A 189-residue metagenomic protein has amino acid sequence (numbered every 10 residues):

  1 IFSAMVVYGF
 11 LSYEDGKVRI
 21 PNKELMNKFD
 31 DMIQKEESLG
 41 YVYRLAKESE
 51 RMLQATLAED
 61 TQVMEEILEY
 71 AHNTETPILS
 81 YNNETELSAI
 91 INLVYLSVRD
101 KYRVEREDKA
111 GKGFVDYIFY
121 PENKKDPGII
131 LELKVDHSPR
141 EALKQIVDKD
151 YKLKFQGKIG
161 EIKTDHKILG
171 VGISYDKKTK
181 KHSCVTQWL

Functional and structural regions predicted by a protein language model:
I1-K144, D148-D150, K180-L189: Extended alpha-helical interface modules used as scaffolds for assembling large macromolecular complexes
Y151-I159: Short catalytic/binding micro-motifs of nucleotide second-messenger systems
K158, I162-L189: Domain-level recognition of nuclease-like catalytic cores that cleave nucleotide substrates
